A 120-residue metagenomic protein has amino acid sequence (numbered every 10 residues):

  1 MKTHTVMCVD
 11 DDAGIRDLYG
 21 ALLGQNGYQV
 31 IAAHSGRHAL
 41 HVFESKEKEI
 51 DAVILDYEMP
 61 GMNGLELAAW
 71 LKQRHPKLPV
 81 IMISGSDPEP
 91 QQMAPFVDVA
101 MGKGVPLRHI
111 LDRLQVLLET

Functional and structural regions predicted by a protein language model:
M1-M7, P106-T120: Non-catalytic signal-transmission and effector/linker regions of two-component phosphorelay proteins
D17-Q25: Charged docking surfaces used in two-component/phosphorelay signaling
A32-H41, G64: Helix N-cap/capping motif at the beta->alpha junctions
H41, L65-P76: Short amphipathic alpha-helix used as the core "switch/output" element in two-component signaling
D56: Active-site residues of response regulator receiver
M59: Receiver (REC) domain active-site loop signature in two-component systems and cognate sites in sensor histidine kinases
E66, S86-D112: Alpha4 helix (beta4-alpha4-beta5 surface) of REC/receiver domains from two-component response regulators
